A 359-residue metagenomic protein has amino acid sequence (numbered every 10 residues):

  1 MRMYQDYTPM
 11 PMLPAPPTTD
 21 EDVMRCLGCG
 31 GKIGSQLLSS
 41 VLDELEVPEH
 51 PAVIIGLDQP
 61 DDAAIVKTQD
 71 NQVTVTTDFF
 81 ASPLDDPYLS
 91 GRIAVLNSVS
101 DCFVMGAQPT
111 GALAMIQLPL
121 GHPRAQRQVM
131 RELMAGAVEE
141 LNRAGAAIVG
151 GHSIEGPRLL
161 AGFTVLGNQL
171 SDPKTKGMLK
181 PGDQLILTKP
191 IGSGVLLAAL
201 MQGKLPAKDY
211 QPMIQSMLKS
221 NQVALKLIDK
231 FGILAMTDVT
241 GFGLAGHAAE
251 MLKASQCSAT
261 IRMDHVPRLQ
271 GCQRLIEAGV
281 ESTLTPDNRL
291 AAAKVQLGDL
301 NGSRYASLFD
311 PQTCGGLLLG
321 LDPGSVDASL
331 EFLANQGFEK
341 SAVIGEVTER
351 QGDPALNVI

Functional and structural regions predicted by a protein language model:
R2-C26, L37-S40, H122-A147, I154-L159 (+3 more regions): Glycine-/charge-enriched secondary-structure boundary and capping motifs
R2-V104, K180-L185, P190, F338-E339 (+1 more regions): N-terminal glycine-rich phosphate/pyrophosphate-binding loops that anchor nucleotide-derived ligands and cofactors
V53-I55, A63-A64, S100-F103, V138 (+5 more regions): A generic local secondary-structure boundary/capping motif
D62-V75, L218-A224, R289-D299: Acidic-glycine-rich active-site phosphate/pyrophosphate-binding loop
A64, V75-T76, G162-T164, I186 (+3 more regions): Structured core elements
Q69-V75, F79-L84, R92, Q108-P206 (+1 more regions): Glycine-rich anion-binding loops of enzyme active sites
I93-C102, L133-E140, S220-A224: Short, well-ordered amphipathic alpha-helical segments that serve as non-catalytic structural scaffolds within diverse
T164-P173, K208-I228: Active-site glycine-rich loop that binds ribose-phosphate moieties when present
